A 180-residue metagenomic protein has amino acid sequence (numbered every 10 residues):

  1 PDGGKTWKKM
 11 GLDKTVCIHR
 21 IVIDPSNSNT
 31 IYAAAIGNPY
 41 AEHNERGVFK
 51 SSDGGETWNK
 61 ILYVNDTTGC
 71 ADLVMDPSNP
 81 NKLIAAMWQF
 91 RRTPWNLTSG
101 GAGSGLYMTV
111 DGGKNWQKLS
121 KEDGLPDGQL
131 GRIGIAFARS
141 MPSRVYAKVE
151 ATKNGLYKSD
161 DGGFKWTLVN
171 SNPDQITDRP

Functional and structural regions predicted by a protein language model:
P1-P180: Beta-propeller blade termini and top-face loops
